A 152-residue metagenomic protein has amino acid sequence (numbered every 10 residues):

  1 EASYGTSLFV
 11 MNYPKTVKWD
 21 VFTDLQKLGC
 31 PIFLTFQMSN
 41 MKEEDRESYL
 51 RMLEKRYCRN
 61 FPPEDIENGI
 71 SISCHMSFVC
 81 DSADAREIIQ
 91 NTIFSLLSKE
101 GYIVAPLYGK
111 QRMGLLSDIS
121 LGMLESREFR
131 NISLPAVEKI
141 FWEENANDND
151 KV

Functional and structural regions predicted by a protein language model:
E1-N147: Extended, folded cores of ATP/NTP-driven motor/assembly subunits in large transport and secretion machines
K151-V152: Glycine-rich phosphate-binding loop of nucleotide-binding enzymes
